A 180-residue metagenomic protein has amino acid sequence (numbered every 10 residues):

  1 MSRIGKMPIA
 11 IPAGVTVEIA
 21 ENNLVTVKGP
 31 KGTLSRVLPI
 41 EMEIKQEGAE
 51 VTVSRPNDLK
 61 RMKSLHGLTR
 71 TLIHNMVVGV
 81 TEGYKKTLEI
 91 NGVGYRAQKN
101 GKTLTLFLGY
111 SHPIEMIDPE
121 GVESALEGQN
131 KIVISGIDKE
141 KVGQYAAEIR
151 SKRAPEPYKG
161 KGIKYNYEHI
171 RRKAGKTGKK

Functional and structural regions predicted by a protein language model:
S2-H66, R70-A147, S151-K180: N-terminal intrinsically disordered, cationic/polar leader segments that include organellar targeting peptides
